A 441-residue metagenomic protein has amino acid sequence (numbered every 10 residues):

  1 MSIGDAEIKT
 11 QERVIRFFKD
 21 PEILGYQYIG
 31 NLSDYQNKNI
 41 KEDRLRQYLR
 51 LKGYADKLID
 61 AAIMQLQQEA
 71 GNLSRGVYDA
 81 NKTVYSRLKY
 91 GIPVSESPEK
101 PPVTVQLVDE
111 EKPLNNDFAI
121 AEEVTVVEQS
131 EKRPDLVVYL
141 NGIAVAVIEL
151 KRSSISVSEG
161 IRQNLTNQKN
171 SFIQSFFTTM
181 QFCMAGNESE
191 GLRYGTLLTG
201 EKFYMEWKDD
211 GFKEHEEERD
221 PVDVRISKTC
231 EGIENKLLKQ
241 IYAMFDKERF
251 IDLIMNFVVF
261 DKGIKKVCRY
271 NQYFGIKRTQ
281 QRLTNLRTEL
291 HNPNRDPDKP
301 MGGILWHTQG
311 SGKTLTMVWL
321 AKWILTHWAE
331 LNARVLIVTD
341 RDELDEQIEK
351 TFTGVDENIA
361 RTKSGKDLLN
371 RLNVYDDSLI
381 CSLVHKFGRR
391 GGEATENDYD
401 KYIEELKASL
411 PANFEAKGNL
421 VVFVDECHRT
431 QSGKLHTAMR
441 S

Functional and structural regions predicted by a protein language model:
S2-R334, E343-N358, Y375-D376, H385 (+4 more regions): ATP-dependent helicase/translocase motor core
P134, K363-L368, S409-L410, G433-H436: Short beta-alpha junctions and helix-cap segments that line functional grooves
I337: Conserved SAM-binding loop
D342, T362-N370, L383-R389: Conserved helicase motor
I359-S364, R429: Acidic/polar loop patches that form or flank catalytic/metal-binding clefts of enzymes that bind anionic ligands
L383, D425-E426: Walker B catalytic acidic pair
R390-A394, C427-A438: Conserved ATPase-coupling elements of RecA-like P-loop NTPase cores
